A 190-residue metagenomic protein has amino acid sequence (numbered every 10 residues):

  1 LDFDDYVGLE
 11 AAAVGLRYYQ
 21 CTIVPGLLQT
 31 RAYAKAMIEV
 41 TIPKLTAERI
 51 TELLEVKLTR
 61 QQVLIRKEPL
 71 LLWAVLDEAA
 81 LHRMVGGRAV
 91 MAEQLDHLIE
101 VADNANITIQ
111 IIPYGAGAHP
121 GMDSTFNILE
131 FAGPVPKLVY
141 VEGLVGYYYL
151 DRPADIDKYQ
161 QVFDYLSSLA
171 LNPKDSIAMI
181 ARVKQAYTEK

Functional and structural regions predicted by a protein language model:
L1-M84, D151-A154, Q161, Y165-K190: Interdomain hinge/linker segments and adjacent boundary elements that couple functional modules
I65-E68, V75, V85-K190: C-terminal regulatory/effector modules of DNA-binding transcriptional regulators
